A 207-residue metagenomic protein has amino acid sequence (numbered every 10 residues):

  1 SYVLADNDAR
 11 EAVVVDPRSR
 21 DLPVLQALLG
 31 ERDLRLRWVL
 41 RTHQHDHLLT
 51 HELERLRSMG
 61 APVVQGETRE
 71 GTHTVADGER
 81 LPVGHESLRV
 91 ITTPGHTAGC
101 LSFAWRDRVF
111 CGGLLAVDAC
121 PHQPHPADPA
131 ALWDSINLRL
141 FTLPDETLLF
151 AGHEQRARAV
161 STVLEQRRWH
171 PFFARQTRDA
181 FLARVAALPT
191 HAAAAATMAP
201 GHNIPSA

Functional and structural regions predicted by a protein language model:
S1-L36, G71-A151: Catalytic core of the metallo-beta-lactamase
S19-Q65: Active-site metal-binding motif and surrounding structural segment of the metallo-beta-lactamase
E31-R32, R57-S58, A127-D128, Q166-W169: Glycine-rich, phosphate-binding/catalytic loops in enzymes
H43, R69-E70, E154: Conserved beta-strand edge residues that scaffold enzyme active sites
H45, L49, A98, L115 (+1 more regions): Active-site His/Glu-centered metal-binding helix of metallohydrolases
L56, T68-H73: Short loop/helix-cap segments at secondary-structure boundaries that form the rim of catalytic
A131-A207: Accessory terminal helices/loops
